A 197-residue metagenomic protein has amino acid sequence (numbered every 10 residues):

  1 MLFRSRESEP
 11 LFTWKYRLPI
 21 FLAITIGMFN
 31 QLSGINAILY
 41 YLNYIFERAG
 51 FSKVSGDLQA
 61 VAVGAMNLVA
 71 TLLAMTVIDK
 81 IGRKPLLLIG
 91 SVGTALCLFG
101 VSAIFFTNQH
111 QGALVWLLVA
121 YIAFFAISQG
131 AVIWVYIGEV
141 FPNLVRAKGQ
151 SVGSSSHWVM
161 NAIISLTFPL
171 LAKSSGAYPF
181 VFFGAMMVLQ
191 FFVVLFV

Functional and structural regions predicted by a protein language model:
M1-V197: Alpha-helical transmembrane bundle of multi-pass membrane proteins
